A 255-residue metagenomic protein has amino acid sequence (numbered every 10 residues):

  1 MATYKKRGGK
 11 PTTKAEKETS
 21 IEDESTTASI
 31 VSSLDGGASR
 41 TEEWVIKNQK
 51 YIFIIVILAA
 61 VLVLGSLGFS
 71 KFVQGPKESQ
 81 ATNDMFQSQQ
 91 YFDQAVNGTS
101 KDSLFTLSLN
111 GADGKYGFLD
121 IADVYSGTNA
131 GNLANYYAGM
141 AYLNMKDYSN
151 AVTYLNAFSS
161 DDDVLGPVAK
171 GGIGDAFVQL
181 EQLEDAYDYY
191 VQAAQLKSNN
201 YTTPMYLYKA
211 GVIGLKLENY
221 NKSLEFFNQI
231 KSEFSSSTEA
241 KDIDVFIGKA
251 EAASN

Functional and structural regions predicted by a protein language model:
T3-I55: N-terminal positive-inside, membrane-proximal cytosolic segments immediately preceding the first
N97-N150: Extracytoplasmic/periplasmic/luminal assembly and interaction segments in envelope/secretory/respiratory proteins
D123-G131, M145, S159-P167, Q195-T203 (+1 more regions): Short solvent-exposed coil/turn linkers within tandem alpha-helical repeat scaffolds
